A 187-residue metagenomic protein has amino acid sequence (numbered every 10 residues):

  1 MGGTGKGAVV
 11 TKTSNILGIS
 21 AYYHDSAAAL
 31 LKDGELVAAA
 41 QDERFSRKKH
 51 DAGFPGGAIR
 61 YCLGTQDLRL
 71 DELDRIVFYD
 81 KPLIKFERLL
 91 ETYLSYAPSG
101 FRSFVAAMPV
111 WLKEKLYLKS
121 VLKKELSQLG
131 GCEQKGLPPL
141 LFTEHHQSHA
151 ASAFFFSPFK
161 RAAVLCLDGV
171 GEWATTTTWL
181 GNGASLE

Functional and structural regions predicted by a protein language model:
M1-E187: Short acidic/glycine-rich loops and adjacent helix/strand connectors that line catalytic pockets where negatively
